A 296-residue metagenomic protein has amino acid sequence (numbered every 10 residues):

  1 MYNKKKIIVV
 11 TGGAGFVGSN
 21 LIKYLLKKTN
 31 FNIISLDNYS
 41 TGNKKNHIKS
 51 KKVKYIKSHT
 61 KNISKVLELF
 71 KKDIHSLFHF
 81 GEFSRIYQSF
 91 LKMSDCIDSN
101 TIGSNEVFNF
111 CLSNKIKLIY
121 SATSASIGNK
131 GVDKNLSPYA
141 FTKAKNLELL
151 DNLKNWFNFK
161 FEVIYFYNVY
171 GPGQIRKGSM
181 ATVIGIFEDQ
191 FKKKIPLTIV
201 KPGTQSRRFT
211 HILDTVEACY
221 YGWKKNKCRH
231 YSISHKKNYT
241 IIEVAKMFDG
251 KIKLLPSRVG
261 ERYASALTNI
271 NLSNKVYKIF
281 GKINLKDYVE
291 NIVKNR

Functional and structural regions predicted by a protein language model:
M1-V169, I292-R296: N-terminal Rossmann-like NAD(P)+-binding domain of SDR-like oxidoreductases, especially those catalyzing
N32, K54, K160-E162, P196-T198 (+2 more regions): Conserved beta-strand segments of alpha/beta enzyme cores
K130, P172-I175, I242: Short beta-loop-alpha junction of Rossmann-like oxidoreductase domains
L136-Y139, Y167-A181, K201-I212: Glycine-rich "substrate-gating" loop/helix at the edge of Rossmann-like oxidoreductase active sites
K145-L153, V183, F187, V244 (+1 more regions): Hydrophobic alpha-helix immediately C-terminal to the catalytic Tyr-X-X-X-Lys motif of short-chain
V169, G185-T198, S206-Y231: Alpha-helical substrate-binding/gating segment
P202-T204, H230-Y231, Y239-A245, G250-N269: C-terminal "lid/loop" region of Rossmann-like NAD(P)-dependent oxidoreductases
K282-R296: Amphipathic terminal alpha-helices
